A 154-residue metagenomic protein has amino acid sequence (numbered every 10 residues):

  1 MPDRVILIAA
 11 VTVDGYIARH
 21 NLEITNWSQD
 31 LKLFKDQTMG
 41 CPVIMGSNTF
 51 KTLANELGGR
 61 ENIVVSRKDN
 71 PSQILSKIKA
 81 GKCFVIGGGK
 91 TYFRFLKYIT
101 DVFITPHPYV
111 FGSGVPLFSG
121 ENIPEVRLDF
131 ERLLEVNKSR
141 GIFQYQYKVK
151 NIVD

Functional and structural regions predicted by a protein language model:
M1-D154: Enzymes that bind and transform nitrogen-containing heteroaromatic metabolites
